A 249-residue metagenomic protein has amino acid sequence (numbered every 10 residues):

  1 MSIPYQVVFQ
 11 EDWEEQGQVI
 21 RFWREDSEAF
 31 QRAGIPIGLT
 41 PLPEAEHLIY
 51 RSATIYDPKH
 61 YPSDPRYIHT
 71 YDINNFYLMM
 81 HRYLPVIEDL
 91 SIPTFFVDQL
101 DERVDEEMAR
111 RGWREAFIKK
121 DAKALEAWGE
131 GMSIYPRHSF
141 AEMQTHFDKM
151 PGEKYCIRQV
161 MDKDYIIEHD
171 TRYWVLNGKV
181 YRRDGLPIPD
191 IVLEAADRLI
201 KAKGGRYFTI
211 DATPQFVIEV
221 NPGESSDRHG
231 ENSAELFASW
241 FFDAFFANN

Functional and structural regions predicted by a protein language model:
I3-E107, A124: Conserved N-proximal alpha/beta basic substrate-recognition cap immediately N-terminal to, or forming the N-lobe
Y56-P58, L125-G129, Y165-I167, S226-D227: Short catalytic/ligand-binding loop motif for oxyanion handling, primarily in non-cytosolic enzymes, centered on
L84, K119, E219-N221: Active-site ExK catalytic segment of metal-dependent nucleases
E106-I118: Acidic/histidine-enriched active-site and ligand-binding environments that engage anionic O-linkages
A116-F117, Y155-C156, R206-I210: A short linear hydrophobic-aromatic micro-motif
A122, G129-G204, P214-F216: Phosphate-binding site of ATP-dependent enzymes
K201-G205, P214-N249: C-terminal active-site "lid" helix and adjoining low-complexity regulatory extension at the edge of ATP-using catalytic
